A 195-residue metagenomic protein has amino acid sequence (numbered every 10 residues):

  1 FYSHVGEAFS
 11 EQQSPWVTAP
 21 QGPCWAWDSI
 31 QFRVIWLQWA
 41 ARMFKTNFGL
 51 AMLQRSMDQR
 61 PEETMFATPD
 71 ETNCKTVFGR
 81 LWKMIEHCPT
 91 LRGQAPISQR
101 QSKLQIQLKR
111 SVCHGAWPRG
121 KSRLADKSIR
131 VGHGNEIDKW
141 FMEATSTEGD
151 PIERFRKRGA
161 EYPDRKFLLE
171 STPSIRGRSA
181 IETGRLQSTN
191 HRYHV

Functional and structural regions predicted by a protein language model:
F1-V195: Phosphate/NTP-binding elements of NTP-utilizing enzymes
